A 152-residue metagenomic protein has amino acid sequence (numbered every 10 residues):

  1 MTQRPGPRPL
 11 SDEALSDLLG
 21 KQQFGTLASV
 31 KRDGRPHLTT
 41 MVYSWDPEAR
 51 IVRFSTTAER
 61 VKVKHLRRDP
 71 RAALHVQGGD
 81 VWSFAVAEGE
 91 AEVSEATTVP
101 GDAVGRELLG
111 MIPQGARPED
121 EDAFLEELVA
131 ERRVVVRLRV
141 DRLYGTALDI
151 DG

Functional and structural regions predicted by a protein language model:
M1-P9, S83-G152: Charged, gly/pro-rich active-site loop segments
T2-T26: Short, basic/aromatic recognition patches
L15, E59-H65, P100-V104, L108: Amphipathic alpha-helical interface surfaces
L19-G20, R67-R68, V129: Alpha-helix boundary recognition
Q23-A58, L66, A72-V76, A85-V86: Short beta-strand segments
Q23-F24, R71, R117, L143: Generic structural signal for secondary-structure transition and capping sites
T57-R60, D69-A73, Q114-F124: Short acidic (Asp/Glu) patches
D80: AMP-binding (ANL) adenylation modules
